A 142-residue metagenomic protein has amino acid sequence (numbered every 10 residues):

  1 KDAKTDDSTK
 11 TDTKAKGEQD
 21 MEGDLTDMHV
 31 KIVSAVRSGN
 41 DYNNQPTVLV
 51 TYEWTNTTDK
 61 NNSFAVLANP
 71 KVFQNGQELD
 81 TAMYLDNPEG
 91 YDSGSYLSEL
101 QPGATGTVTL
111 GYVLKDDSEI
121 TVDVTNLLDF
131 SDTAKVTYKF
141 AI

Functional and structural regions predicted by a protein language model:
K1-V30: N-terminal, intrinsically disordered, polar/charged segments of Gram-positive cell-envelope systems that serve as
G17-E18, V33-S38, Y91-Y96, T107-V108: Short structured motifs
K31, K71-F73, T121-D123: Beta-strand signatures of extracellular beta-sandwich domains
N43, T55-A104: The feature marks short-to-medium sequence segments in extracytoplasmic or secretory-pathway proteins
Q45-V50, G106: Short, solvent-exposed loop/turn segments enriched in Ser/Thr/Gly
T107-Y138: Short, surface-exposed ligand- or partner-binding patches at beta-edge/loop junctions that are enriched in aromatics
A141-I142: Short, solvent-exposed mixed-charge patches
